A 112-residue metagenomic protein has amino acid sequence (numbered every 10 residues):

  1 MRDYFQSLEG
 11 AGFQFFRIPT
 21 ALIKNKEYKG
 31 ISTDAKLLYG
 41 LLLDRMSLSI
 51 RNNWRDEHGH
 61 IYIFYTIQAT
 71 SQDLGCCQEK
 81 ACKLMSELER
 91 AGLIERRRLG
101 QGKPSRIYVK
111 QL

Functional and structural regions predicted by a protein language model:
M1-Q68: Short recognition helix of helix-turn-helix/winged-helix DNA-binding domains
M46-V109: Winged helix-turn-helix DNA-binding recognition segment
